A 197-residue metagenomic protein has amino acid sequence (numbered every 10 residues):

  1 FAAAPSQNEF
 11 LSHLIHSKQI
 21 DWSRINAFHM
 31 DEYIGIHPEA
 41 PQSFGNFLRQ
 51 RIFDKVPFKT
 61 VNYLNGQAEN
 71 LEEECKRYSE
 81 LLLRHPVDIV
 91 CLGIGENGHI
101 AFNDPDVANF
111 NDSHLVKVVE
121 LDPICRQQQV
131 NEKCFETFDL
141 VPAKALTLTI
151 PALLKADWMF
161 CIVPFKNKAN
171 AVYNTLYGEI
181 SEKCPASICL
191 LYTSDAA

Functional and structural regions predicted by a protein language model:
F1-K18: Glycine-rich N-terminal segment of FAD-binding domains in flavoprotein oxidoreductases, spanning the beta-loop-helix
A2-A4, H29, L64-N65, C91-I94 (+1 more regions): Short beta-strand segments
D21-C91: Ligand-binding beta-strand-loop-alpha-helix segment within the catalytic cores of soluble metabolic enzymes
H85-F110: Glycine-rich phosphate-binding loop
C91-G93, D139-N174: Glycine-rich anion-binding loop/nest that anchors nucleotide
A101-L148: Class I SAM-dependent methyltransferase SAM-binding "motif I" and its flanking Rossmann-like core
Y192-A197: Conserved small/polar residues in nucleotide/adenosyl-binding loops
